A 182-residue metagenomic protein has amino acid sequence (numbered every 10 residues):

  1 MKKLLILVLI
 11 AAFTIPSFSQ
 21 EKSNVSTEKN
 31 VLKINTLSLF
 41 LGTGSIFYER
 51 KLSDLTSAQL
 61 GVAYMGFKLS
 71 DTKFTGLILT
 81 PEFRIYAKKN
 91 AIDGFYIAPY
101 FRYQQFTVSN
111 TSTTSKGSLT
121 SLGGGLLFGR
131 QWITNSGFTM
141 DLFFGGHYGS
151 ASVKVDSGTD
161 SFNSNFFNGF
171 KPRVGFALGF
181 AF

Functional and structural regions predicted by a protein language model:
M1-S26: Cleavable N-terminal export/targeting peptides
S26, T36-L37, S70-G76, T114-T120 (+1 more regions): Replace "Gram-negative outer membrane beta-barrel proteins" with "bacterial and organellar outer membrane beta-barrel
S26-T36, I97-F101: Transmembrane beta-strand segments of Gram-negative outer membrane beta-barrel proteins
E28-V31, S109-S112, S157-F162: Extracytoplasmic loops and strand-loop junctions of Gram-negative outer membrane beta-barrel proteins
K29-V31, L41-T43, G76-T80, S121-G125 (+1 more regions): Transmembrane beta-barrel architecture of outer-membrane proteins
L37-L39, A63-M65, Y100-Q104, G145-G149 (+2 more regions): Outer-membrane beta-barrel pore domains and translocons
E49-L142: Gram-negative (and chloroplast) outer-membrane scaffold detector with strong preference for beta-barrel transmembrane
N168-F182: Outer-membrane beta-barrel "beta-signal"
